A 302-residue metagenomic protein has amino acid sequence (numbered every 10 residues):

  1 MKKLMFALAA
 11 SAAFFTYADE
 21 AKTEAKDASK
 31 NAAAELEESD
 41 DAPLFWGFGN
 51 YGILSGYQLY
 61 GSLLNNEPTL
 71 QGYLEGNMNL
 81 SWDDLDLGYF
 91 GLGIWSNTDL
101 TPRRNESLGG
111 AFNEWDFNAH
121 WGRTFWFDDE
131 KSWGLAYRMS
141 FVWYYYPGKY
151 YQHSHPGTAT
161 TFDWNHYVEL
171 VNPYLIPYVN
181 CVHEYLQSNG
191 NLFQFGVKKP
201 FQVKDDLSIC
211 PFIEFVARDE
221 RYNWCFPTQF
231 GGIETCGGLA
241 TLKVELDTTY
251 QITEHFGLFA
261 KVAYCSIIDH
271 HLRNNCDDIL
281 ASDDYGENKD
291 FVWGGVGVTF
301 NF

Functional and structural regions predicted by a protein language model:
M1-W46, D129: Cleavable N-terminal export/targeting peptides
A34-W46, N79-G91, R103, G109 (+4 more regions): Short loop/turn motifs that connect adjacent beta-strands in outer-membrane beta-barrel proteins
E38-S55, F90-I94, V292, F300: Transmembrane beta-strand segments of Gram-negative outer membrane beta-barrel proteins
Y51-S55, G72-M78, I94, F117-R123 (+9 more regions): Residues on the lipid-exposed face of transmembrane beta-strands in outer-membrane beta-barrel proteins
L54-Y60, S81-D83, W95-N105, W126-D128 (+7 more regions): Sequence/structural signature of outer-membrane beta-barrel proteins
Y60, V244-F302: Predominantly the C-terminal beta-signal and adjacent terminal strand-loop region of outer-membrane beta-barrel
I94-G196, L280-G286: Outer-membrane pore/translocation modules
H155-K243, D247, K261: Detector for outer-membrane/organellar transmembrane beta-barrel domains, recognizing the amphipathic beta-strand
